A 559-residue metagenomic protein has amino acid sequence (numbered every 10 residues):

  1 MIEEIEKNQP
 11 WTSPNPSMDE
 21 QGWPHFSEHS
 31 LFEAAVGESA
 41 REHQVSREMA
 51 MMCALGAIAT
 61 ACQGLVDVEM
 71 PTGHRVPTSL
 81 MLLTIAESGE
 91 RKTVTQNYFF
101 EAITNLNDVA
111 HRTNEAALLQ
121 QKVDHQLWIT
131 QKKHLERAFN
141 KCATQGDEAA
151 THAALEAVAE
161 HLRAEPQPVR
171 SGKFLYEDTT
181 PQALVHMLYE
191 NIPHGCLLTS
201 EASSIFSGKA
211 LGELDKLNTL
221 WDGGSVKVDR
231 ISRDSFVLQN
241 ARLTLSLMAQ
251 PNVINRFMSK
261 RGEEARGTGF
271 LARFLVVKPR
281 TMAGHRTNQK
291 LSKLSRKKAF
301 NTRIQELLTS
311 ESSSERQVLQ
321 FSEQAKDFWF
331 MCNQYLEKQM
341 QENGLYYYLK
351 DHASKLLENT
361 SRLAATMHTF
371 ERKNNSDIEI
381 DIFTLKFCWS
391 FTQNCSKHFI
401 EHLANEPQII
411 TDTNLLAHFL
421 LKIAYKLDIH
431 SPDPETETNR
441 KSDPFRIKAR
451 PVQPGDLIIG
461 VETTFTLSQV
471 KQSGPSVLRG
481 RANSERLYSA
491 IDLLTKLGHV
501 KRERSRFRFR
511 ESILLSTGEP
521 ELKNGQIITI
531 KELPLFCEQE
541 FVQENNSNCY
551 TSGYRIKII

Functional and structural regions predicted by a protein language model:
M1-I559: Phosphate-handling catalytic cores of nucleic-acid transaction enzymes
